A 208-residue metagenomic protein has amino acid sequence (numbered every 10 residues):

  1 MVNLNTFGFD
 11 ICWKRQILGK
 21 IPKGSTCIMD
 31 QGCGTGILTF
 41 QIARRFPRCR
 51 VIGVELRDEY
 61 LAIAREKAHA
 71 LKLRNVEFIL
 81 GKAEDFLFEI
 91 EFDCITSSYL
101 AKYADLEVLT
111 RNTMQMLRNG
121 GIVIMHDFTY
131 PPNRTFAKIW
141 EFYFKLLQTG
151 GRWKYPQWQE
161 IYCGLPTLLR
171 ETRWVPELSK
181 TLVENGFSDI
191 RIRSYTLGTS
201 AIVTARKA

Functional and structural regions predicted by a protein language model:
F7-S25, Q41: Conserved alpha-helix/loop element of class I SAM-dependent methyltransferases that forms part of the SAM/SAH-binding
C27-D85: Class I SAM-dependent methyltransferase SAM/SAH-binding core
E84-I95: A short acidic, Gly/Pro-enriched loop at the edge of an enzyme's catalytic core that lines a small-molecule cofactor
D93-E107: A short SAM/SAH-binding and catalytic strip from SAM-dependent methyltransferases
E107-N119: A short glycine-rich, Lys/Arg-flanked "PGG" loop and its adjoining helix->strand segment in the class I
G121-F128: Conserved beta-strand signature within the Rossmann-like core of class I S-adenosyl-L-methionine
T129-T181: C-terminal alpha-helical "lid/dimerization" subdomain adjacent to the S-adenosyl-L-methionine
G186-A208: Core SAM-dependent methyltransferase catalytic element
